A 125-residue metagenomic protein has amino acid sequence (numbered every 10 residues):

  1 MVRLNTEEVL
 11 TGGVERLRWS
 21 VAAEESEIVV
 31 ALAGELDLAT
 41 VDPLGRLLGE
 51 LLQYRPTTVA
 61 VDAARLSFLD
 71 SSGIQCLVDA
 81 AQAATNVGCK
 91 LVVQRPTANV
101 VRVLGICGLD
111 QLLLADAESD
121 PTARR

Functional and structural regions predicted by a protein language model:
M1-F68, V78-R125: STAS-like cytosolic regulatory interaction modules
